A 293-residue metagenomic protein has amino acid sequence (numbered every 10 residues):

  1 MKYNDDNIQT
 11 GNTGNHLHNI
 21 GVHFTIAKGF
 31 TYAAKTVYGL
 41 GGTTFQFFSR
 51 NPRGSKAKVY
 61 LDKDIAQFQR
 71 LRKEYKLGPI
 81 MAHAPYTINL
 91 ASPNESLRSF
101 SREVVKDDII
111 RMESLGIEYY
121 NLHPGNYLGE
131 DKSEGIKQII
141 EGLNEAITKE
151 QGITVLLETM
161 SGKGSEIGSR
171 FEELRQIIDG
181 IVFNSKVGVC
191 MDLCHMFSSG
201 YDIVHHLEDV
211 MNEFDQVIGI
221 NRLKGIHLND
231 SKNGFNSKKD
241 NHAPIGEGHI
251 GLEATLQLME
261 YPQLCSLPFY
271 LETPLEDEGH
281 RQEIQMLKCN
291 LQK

Functional and structural regions predicted by a protein language model:
M1-A84, I88, S92-I110, K293: N-terminal pre-domain/capping segments
H23-A27, R50-P52, A84-T87, G125-Y127 (+4 more regions): Active-site beta-loop-alpha junctions enriched in small/polar residues
T36-G41, L61-M81, D108-G116, A146-Q151 (+3 more regions): Acidic (Asp/Glu)-rich catalytic clusters
V37, H83, S101, M112 (+5 more regions): Conserved, mostly hydrophobic/aromatic
F45, I140, N144-A243: Acidic/histidine-rich catalytic cores of soluble enzymes
Q46, K224-H227, S266-T273: Conserved active-site loop/cleft motifs that coordinate metal ions or position small ligands
E74, L90-G188: Active-site acidic/histidine proton-transfer and metal-coordination neighborhood in alpha/beta enzyme cores
S96-I109, K132-N144, R170-G180, L207-D215 (+2 more regions): Short, electropositive alpha-helical surface patch
